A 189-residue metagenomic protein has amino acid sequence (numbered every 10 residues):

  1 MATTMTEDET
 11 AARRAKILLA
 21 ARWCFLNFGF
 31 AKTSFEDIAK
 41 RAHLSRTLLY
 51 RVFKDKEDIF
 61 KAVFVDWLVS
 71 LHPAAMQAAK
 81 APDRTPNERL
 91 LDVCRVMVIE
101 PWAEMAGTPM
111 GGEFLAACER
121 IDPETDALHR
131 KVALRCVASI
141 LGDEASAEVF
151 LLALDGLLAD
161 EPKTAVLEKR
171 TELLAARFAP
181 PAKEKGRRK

Functional and structural regions predicted by a protein language model:
M1-A2, I99, K131-V149, A153-K189: C-terminal peripheral helix-coil segments that are non-catalytic and often amphipathic
A2, K16, A20, C24-D58 (+1 more regions): Helix-turn-helix
D8-R13: Short, Lys/Arg-enriched anionic-surface-contact patches
R14, F35, E57, K61 (+6 more regions): Short, structured helix-loop boundary elements
A20-C24, E100, A153: Short amphipathic alpha-helical elements of helix-turn-helix/winged-helix folds
A62, M76-A103: Hydrophobic alpha-helical connector segments
V65-H72: Short, basic, alpha-helical segments at the C-terminal edge of helix-turn-helix-like DNA-binding modules
D92-A138, G142, L158-A159: Short secondary-structure transition hinges
